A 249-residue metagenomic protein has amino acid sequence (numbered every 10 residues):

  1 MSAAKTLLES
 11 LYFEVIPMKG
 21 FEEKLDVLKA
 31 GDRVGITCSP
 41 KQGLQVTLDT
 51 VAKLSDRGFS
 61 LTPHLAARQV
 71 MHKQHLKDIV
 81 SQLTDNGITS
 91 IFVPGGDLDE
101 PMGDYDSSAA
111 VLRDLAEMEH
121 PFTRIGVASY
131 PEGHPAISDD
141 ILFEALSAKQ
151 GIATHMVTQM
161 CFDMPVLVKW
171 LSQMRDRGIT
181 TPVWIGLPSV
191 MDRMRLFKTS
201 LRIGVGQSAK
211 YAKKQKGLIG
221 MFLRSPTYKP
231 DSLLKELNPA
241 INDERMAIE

Functional and structural regions predicted by a protein language model:
M1-L28: N-terminal basic/disordered segments at the start of proteins
L8-M18, I36-K41, H64-K73, G126-D140 (+1 more regions): Active-site mouth loops of central-metabolism enzymes
E9-V15, D32-I36, L61-L65, I91-V93 (+4 more regions): Hydrophobic faces of well-ordered beta-strands that scaffold small-molecule active sites in alpha/beta enzyme cores
F13-K19, G96, D104-Y130, G178-N242: Active-site pocket-lining/capping segments in soluble small-molecule metabolic enzymes
K19-K24, Q42-K53, V70-D78, L98-E117 (+2 more regions): Active-site-adjacent beta->alpha loops and helix N-cap segments on the catalytic face of soluble alpha/beta enzymes
S55, T84, K149-Q150, R175: Non-catalytic positions within long, well-ordered alpha-helices that form the structural scaffold/packing of enzyme
A136-M156, V166: Active-site glycine-rich loop that binds ribose-phosphate moieties when present
